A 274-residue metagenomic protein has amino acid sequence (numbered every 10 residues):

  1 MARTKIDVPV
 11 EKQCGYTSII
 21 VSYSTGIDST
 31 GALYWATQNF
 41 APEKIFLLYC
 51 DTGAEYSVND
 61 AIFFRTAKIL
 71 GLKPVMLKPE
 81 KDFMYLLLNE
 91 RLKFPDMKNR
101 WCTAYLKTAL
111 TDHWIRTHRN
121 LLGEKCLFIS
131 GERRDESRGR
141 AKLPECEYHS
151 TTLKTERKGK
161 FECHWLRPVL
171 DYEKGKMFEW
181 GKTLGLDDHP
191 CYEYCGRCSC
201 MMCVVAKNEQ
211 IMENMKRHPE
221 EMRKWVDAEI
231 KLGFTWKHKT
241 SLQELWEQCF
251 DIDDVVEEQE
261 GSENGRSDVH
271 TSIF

Functional and structural regions predicted by a protein language model:
M1-F274: Nucleotide-activated chemistry modules centered on ATP-dependent adenylation/adenylyltransferase
